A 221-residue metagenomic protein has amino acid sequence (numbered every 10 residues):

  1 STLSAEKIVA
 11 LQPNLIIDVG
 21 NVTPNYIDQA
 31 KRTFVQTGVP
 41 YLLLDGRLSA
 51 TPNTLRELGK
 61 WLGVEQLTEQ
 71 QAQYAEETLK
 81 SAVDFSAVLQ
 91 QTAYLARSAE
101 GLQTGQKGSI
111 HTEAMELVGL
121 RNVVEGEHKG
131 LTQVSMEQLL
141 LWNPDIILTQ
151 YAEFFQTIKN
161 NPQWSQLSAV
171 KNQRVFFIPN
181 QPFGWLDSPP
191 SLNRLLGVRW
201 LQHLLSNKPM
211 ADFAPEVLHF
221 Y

Functional and structural regions predicted by a protein language model:
S1-V9, T78-F85, G105-K107: Short, composition-biased local secondary-structure segments
S1-W61, T132-A169: Acidic/His-rich segments in extracytoplasmic proteins that coordinate ligands and/or metal ions
Y26-Q103, V124-G126, Q133, P179-Y221: Extracytoplasmic substrate-binding proteins
D84-A87, T104, A114, E137-L141 (+1 more regions): Short, conserved, surface-exposed binding loops centered on an aromatic residue
S98-A99, L120, E127-H128, P144-D145 (+2 more regions): Histidine- and/or cysteine-centered catalytic micro-motif in compact active-site loops
T104-G130: Alpha-helical, coiled-coil/dimerization segments enriched in small aliphatic residues
D145, A152-R199, H203-L204: Active-site/pore-lining binding-face segments in mid-to-C-terminal subdomains
